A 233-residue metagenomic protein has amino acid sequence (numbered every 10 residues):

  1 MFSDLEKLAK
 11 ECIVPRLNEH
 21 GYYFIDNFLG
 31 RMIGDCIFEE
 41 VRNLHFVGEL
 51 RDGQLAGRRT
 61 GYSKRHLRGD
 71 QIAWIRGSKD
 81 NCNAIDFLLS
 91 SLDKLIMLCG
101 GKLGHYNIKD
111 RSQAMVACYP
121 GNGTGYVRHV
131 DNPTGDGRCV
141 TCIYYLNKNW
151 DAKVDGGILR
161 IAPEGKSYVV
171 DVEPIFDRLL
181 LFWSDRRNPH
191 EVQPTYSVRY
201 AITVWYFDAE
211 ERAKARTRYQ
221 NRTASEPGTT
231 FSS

Functional and structural regions predicted by a protein language model:
M1-L179, D185-S233: Fe(II)/2-oxoglutarate oxygenase catalytic core
